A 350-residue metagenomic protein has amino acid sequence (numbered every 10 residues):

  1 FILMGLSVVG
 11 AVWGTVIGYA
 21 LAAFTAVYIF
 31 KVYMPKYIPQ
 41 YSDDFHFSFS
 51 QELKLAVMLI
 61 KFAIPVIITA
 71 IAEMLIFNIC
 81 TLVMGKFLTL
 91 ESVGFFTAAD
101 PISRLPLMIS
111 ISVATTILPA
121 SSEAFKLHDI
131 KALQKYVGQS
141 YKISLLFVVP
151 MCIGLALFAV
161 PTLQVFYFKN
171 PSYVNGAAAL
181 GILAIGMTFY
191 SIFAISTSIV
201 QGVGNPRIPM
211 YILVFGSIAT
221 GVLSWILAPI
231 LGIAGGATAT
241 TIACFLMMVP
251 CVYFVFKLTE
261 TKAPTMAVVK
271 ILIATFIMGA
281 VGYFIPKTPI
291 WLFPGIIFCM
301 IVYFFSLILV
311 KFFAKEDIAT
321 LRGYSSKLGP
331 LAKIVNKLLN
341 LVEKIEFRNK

Functional and structural regions predicted by a protein language model:
I2-P35, V214-T220, I233-F254, I277 (+1 more regions): Hydrophobic alpha-helical transmembrane segments
L3, A23-K31, L82, K86 (+11 more regions): Membrane-embedded alpha-helical segments of multi-pass transporters/permeases
V8, A26-F77, H128-K131, L258-K270 (+2 more regions): Interhelical loop/hinge segments that connect adjacent transmembrane helices in multipass membrane
V9, F30, G181-F215, I226: Membrane-interface junctions at transmembrane-helix termini in multi-pass inner-membrane proteins
A11-A22, A26-Y33, F49-E123, G186 (+1 more regions): Transmembrane helical elements of multi-pass membrane transporters/channels
I38, A99, S103-Y141, L145 (+1 more regions): Helix-loop junctions and terminal segments of transmembrane helices in multi-pass membrane transport/translocation
P39, P286-K350: Membrane-proximal transmembrane or re-entrant/amphipathic helices at the cytosolic face
L90, G138, L155-M187: Interfacial segments at transmembrane-helix termini and the short loops linking adjacent helices
